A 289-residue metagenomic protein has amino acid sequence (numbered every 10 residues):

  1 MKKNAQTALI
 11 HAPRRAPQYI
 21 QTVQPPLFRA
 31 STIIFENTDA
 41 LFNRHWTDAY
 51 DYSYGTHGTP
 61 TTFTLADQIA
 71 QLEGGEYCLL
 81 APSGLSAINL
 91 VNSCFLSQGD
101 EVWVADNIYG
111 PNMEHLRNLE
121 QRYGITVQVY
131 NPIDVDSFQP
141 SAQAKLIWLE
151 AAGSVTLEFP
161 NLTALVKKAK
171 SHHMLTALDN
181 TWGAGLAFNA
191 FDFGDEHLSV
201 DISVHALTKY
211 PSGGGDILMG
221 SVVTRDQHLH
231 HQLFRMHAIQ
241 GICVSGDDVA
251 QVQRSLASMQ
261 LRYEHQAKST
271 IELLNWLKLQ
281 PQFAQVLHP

Functional and structural regions predicted by a protein language model:
M1-F28: Short conserved active-site loop signatures built around small residues
K3-L9, D67-Q71, V200: Short, hydrophobic/aliphatic alpha-helical segments
Q6, V23-L27, Y50, Y77 (+1 more regions): A generic secondary-structure signal marking the coil-to-beta-strand transition
L9-R15, C78-L279, L287: Conserved PLP-enzyme active-site core in the AAT-like
P13, A30-T32, P289: Structured loops at beta-to-helix junctions and adjacent beta-edge loops in soluble globular domains
Q24-D39, Y130-I133: Histidine- and aromatic-rich ligand-binding microenvironments
T32, N37-N89, P111-N118: Conserved N-terminal alpha-helix of the aminotransferase class I/II PLP-enzyme fold
A284: Active-site region of glycoside hydrolase catalytic domains
